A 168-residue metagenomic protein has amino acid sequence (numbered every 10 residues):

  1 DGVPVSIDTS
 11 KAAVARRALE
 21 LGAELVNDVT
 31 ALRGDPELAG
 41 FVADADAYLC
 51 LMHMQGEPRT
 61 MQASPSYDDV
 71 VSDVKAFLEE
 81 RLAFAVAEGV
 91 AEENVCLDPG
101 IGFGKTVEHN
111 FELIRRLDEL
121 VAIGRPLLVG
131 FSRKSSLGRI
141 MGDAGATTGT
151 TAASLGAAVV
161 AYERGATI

Functional and structural regions predicted by a protein language model:
D1-P4, T9-A13, L19-E20, E24-F84 (+2 more regions): Active-site-adjacent loop and "lid" segments of alpha/beta metabolic enzymes
I101: Active-site metal-binding loops of divalent metal-dependent hydrolases
